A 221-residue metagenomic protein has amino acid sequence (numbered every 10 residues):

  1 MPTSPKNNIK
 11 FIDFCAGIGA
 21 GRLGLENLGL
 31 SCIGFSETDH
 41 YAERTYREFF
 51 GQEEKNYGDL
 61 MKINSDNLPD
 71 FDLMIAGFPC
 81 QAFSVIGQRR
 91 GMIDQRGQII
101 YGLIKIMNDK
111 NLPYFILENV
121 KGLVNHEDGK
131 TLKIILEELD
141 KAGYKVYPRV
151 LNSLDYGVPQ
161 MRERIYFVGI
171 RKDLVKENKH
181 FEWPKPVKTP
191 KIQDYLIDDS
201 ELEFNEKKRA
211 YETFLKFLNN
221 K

Functional and structural regions predicted by a protein language model:
K6-K10: Extreme N-terminal starter segment of soluble prokaryotic enzymes
D13-I18: Class I SAM-dependent methyltransferase "Motif I" SAM/SAH-binding loop
E26: Gly/Ala-rich phosphate-binding loop of Rossmann-like dinucleotide-binding domains, activating on the conserved
C32-E37: Conserved SAM-binding motif I beta-strand of class I
H40-R44: Short alpha-helix immediately C-terminal to the canonical SAM-binding loop
Q52-D59: Conserved SAM-binding strand-loop segment of SAM-dependent methyltransferases
I63-L73, F83-K221: Class I S-adenosyl-L-methionine
